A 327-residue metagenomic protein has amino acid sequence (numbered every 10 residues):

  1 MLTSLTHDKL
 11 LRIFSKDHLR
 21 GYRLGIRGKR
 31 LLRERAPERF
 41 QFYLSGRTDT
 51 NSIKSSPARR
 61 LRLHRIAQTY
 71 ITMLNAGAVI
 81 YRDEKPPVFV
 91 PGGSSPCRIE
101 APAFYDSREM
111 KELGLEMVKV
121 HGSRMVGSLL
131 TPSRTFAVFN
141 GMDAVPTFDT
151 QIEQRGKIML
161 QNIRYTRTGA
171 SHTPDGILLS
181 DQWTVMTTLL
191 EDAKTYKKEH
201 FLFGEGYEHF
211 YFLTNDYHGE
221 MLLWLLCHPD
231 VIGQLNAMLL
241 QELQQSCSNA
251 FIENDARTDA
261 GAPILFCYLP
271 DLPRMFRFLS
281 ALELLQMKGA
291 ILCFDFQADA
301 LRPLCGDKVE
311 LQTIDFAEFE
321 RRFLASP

Functional and structural regions predicted by a protein language model:
L5-S45: Accessory beta->alpha helical hairpin/"wing" motif in late/C-terminal subdomains of nucleic-acid enzymes
K16, I53-L61: Conserved aromatic-histidine-acidic binding/catalytic patches
Q41-S56: A short, surface-exposed helix-loop junction/capping segment
R60-P327: Electrostatic, structured charged patches in enzyme active sites and in nucleic-acid/phosphate-binding
